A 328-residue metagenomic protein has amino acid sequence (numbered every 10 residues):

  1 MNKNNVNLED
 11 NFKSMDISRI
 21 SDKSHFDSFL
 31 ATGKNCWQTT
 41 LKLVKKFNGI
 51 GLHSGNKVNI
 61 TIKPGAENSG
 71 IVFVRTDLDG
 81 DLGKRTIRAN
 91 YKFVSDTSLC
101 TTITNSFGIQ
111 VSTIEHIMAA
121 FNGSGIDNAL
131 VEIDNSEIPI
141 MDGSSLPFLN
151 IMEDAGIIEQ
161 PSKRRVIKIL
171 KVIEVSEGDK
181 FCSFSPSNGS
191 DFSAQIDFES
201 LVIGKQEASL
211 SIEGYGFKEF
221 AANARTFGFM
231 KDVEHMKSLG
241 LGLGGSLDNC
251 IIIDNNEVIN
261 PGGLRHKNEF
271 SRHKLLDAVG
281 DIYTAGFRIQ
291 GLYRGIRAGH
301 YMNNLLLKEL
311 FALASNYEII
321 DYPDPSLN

Functional and structural regions predicted by a protein language model:
N2-D127, E132-N328: C-terminal regulatory domains involved in ligand/effector binding and gene-expression control
